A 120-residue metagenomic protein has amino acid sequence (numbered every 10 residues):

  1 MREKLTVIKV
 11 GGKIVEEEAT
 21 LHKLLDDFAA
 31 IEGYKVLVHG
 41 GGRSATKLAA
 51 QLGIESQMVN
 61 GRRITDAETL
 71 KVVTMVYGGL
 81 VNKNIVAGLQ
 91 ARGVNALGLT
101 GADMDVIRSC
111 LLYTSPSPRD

Functional and structural regions predicted by a protein language model:
M1-V36: N-terminal glycine-/serine-/threonine-rich phosphate-binding loop
V10, H39, T100: A cross-domain feature marking catalytic cores of carbohydrate-active enzymes and several ubiquitous metabolic/repair
I14-E16, R43-T46, M104-R108: Short, active-site-adjacent cap segments at secondary-structure transitions
A19, K47-Q51, R108-L112: Short acidic, glycine/serine/threonine-rich loops at helix termini
G33-R92, A96: Glycine-rich nucleotide/cofactor/substrate-binding loop typically near the N-terminus or early in the first domain
G88-L111: Hydrophobic alpha-helical segments and helix pairs
Y113-D120: Conserved small/polar residues in nucleotide/adenosyl-binding loops
